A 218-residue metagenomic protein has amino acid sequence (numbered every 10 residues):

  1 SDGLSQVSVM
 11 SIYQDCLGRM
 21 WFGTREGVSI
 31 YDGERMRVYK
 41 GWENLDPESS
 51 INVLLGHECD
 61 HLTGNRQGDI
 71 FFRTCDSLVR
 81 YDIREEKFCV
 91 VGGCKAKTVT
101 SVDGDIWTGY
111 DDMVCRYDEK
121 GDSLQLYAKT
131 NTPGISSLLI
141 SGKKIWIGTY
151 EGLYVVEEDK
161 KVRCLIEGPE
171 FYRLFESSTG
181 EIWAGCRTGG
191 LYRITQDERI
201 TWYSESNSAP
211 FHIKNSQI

Functional and structural regions predicted by a protein language model:
S1-I218: Carboxylate-rich, polar loop motifs that coordinate divalent cations or form catalytic acidic clusters
